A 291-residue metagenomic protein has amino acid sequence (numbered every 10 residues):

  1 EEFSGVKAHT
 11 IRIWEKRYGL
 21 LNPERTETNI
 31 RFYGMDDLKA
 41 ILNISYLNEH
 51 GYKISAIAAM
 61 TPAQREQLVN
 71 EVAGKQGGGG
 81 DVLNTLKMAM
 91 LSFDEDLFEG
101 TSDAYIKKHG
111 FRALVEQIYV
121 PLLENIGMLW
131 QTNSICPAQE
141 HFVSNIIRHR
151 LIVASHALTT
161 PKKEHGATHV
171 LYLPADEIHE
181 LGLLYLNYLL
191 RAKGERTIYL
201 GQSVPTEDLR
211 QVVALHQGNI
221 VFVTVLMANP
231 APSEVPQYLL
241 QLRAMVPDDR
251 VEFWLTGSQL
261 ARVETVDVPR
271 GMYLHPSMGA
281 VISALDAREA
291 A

Functional and structural regions predicted by a protein language model:
E1, R31-Y33, A175-D176, Y199: A generic secondary-structure micro-motif detector that highlights 1-2 residue hydrophobic/ambivalent hotspots embedded
F3, K7-T159: Long amphipathic alpha-helical segments
S134-C136, H141-A291: C-terminal regulatory/effector modules of DNA-binding transcriptional regulators
